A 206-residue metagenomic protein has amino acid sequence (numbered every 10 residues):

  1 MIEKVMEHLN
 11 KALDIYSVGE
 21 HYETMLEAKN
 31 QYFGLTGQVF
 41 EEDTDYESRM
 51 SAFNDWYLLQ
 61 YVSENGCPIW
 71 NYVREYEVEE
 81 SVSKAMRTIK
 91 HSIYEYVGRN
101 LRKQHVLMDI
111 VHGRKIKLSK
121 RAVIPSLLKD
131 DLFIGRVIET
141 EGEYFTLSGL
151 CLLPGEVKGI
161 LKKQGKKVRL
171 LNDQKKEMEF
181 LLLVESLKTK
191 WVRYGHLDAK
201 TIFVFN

Functional and structural regions predicted by a protein language model:
M1-Y94, G98-R102, P125-S126, L132-N206: Mixed-charge, low-complexity intrinsically disordered regions
K103-L107: Short aromatic-glycine-enriched beta-strand elements
I110-V111, K115, D198-T201: Acidic, proline/glycine-rich low-complexity IDRs
H112-S126: Beta-strand/loop nucleic-acid-binding surfaces
